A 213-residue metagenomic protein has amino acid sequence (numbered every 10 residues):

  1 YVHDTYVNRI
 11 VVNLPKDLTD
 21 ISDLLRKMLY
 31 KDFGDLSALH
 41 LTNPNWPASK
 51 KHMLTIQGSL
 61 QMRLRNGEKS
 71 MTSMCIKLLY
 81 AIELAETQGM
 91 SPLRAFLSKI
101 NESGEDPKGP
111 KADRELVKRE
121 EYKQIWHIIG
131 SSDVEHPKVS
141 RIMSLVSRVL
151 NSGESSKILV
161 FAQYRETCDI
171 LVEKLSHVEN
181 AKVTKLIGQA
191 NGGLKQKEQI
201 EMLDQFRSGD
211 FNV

Functional and structural regions predicted by a protein language model:
Y1-N8, N13-V178: Helicase motor interdomain insertion/brace
K157-F161, T167-K174, V178-V213: Conserved helicase ATPase core of P-loop NTP-dependent helicases/translocases
